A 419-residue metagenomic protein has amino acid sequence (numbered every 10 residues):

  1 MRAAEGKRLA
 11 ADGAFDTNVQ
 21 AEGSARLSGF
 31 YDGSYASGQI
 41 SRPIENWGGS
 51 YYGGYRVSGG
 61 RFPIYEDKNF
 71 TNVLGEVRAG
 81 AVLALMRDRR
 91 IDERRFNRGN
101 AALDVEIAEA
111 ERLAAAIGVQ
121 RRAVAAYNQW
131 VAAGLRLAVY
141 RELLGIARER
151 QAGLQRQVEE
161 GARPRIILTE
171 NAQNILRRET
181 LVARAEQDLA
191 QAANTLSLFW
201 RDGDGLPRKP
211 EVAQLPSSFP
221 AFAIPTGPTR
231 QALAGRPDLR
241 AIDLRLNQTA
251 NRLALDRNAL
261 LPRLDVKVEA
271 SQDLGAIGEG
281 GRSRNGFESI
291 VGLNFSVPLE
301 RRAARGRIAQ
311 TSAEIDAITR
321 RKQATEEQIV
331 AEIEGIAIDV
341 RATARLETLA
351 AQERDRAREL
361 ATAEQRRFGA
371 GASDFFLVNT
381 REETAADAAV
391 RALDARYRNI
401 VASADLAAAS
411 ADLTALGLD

Functional and structural regions predicted by a protein language model:
A3-G6, D12, W47-L74, M86-E111 (+9 more regions): Sec/SRP-type N-terminal targeting helices
G6, G13, A110, I117 (+16 more regions): Regular, well-ordered alpha-helical segments
Q20-L83, P210-F222, A254, K267-A303 (+2 more regions): Small/polar, glycine/serine/threonine/aspartate-rich low-complexity segments that form flexible
M86, R163, I167-A172, W200-V266 (+1 more regions): Amphipathic alpha-helical coiled-coil scaffold segments and their short linker/junction regions
E109-P228, D339, T343, T384-A386 (+2 more regions): Periplasmic alpha-helical coiled-coil/stalk elements that build and connect Gram-negative outer-membrane
V158-A162, F368-A372, A409: A short glycine-centered flexible hinge/capping loop motif at secondary-structure junctions
G203-E211, P216-F222, Q272, A276 (+2 more regions): Acidic, low-complexity, intrinsically disordered peripheral segments
L360-I400: C-terminal structured "cap/appendage" subdomains that terminate the fold
